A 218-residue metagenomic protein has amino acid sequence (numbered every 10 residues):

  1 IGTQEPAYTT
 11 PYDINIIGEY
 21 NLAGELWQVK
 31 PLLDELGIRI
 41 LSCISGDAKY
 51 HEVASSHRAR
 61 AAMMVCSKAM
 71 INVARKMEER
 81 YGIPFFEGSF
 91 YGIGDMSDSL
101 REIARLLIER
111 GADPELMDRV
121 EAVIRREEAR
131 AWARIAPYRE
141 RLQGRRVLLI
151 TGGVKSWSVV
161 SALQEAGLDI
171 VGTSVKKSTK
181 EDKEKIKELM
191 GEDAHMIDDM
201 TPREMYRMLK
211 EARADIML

Functional and structural regions predicted by a protein language model:
I1-L218: An N-terminal assembly and electron-transfer interface module characteristic of large anaerobic redox and radical
